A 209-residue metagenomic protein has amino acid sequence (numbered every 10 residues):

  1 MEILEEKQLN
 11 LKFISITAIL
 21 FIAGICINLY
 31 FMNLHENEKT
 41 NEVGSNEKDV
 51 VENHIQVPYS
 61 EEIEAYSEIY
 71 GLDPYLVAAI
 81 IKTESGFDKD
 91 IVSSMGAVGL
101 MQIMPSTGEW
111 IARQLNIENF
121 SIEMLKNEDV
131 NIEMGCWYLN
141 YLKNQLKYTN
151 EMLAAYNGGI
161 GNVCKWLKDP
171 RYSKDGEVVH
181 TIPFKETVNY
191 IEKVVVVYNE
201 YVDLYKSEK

Functional and structural regions predicted by a protein language model:
L4-F21: N-terminal Sec-pathway targeting helices
E6-Q8, G24, I80, N127: Residue-level recognition of hydrophobic positions within alpha-helical transmembrane segments
Q8-F13, L29, E38-T40: N-terminal cationic leader/targeting segments used for protein routing and processing
T17-A18, G24, T187-N189: N-terminal hydrophobic signal/anchor transmembrane helix of membrane proteins
F21-M32: Hydrophobic alpha-helical membrane-insertion segments, chiefly the h-region of N-terminal signal peptides
N33-K209: Catalytic glycan-binding domains that act on GlcNAc-containing polysaccharides
